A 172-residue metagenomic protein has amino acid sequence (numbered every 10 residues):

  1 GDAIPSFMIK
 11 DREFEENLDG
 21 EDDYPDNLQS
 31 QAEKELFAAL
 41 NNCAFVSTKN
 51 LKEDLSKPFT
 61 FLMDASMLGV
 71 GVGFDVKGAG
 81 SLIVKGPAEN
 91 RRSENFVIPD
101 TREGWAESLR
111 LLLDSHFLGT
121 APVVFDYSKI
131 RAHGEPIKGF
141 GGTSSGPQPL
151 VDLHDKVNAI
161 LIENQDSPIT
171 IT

Functional and structural regions predicted by a protein language model:
G1-T172: Extended catalytic cores of very large enzyme megasubunits
